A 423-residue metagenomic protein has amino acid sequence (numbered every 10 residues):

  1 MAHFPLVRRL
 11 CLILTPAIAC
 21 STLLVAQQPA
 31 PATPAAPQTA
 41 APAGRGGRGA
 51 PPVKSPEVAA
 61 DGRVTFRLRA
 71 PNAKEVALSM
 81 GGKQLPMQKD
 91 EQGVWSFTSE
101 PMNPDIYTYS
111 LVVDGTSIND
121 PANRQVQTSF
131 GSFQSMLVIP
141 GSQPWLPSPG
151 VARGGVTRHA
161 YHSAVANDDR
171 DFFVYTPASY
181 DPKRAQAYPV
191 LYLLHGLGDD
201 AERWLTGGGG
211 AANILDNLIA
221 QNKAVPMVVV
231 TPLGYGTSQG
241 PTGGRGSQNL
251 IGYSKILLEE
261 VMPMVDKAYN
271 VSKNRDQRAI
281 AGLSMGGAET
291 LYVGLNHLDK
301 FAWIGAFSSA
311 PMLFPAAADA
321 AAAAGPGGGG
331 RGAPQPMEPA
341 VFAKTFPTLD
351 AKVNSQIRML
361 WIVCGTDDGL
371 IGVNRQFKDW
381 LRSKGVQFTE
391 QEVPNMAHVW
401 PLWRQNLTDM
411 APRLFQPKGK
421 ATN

Functional and structural regions predicted by a protein language model:
M1-R8: N-terminal secretory signal peptides that target proteins for export/translocation
R9-L10, L68: Hydrophobic alpha-helical segments, especially transmembrane helices and their immediate juxtamembrane helical caps
L10-C11, P226: Hydrophobic residues within membrane-embedded alpha helices
C11-T22: Bacterial N-terminal signal peptides
L24-Q27: Boundary at the C-terminal end of the N-terminal hydrophobic targeting segment
P29-P31: Bacterial lipoprotein signal-peptidase II cleavage site
P34-P37, P42-R48, P52-Q84, K89-N423: Non-catalytic cap/lid and distal C-terminal segments of serine-dependent acyl enzymes
